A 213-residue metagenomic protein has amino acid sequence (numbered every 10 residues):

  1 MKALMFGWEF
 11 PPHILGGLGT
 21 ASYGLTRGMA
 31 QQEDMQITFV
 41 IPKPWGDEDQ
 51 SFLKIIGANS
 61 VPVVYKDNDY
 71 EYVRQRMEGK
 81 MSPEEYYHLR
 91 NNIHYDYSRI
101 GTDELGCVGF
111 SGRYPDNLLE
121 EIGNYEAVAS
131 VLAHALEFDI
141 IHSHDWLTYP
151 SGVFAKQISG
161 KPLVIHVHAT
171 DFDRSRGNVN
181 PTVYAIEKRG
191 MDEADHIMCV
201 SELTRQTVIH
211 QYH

Functional and structural regions predicted by a protein language model:
A3, I140-H142, Y149, V153-R174 (+1 more regions): Active-site proximal beta-strand in glycosyltransferases
W8, P42, V167-T170: Histidine-centered beta-alpha loop that forms part of the nucleotide-sugar donor binding/catalytic region in diverse
E9-A21, D47-Q50: A short, glycine/small-residue-rich beta-strand->loop->alpha-helix junction that serves as a flexible
G19-A30: Short amphipathic alpha-helix
A21, P42, H144-D145, C199-S201: Replace "coordinates the UDP/GDP/TDP-sugar" with "coordinates nucleotide-activated sugar donors
E33-A133: A conserved catalytic-core segment of Leloir-type glycosyltransferases
S130-A135, N180-I197: Membrane-proximal helix-turn-helix segments that form the acceptor-binding/catalytic region of lipid-linked
Y184, D192-H213: A short, active-site helix/loop in glycosyltransferases that binds the activated sugar's phosphate group
